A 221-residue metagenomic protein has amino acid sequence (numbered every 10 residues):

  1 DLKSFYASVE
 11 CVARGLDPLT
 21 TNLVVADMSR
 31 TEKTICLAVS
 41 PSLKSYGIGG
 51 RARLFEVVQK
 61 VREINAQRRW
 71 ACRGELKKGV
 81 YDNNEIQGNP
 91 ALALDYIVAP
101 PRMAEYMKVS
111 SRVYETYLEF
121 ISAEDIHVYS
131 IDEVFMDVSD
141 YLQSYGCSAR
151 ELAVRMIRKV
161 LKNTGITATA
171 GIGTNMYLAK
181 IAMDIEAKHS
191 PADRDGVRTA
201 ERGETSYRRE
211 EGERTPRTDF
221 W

Functional and structural regions predicted by a protein language model:
L2-W221: Gly/Gly-Pro- and Ser/Thr-rich, intrinsically disordered tail segments characteristic of DNA damage-repair and tolerance
